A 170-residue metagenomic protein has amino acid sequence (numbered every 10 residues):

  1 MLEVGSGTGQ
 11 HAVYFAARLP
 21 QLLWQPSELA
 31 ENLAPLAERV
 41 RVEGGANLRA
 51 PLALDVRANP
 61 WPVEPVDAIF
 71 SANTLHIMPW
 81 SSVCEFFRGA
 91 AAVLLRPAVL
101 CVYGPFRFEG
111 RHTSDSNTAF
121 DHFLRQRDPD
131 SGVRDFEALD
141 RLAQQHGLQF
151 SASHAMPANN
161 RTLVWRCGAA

Functional and structural regions predicted by a protein language model:
L2, Q10-N59: Class I SAM-dependent methyltransferase SAM/SAH-binding core
G7: Conserved glycine-rich SAM-binding loop
W61-I69: A short acidic, Gly/Pro-enriched loop at the edge of an enzyme's catalytic core that lines a small-molecule cofactor
A72-H76: Short catalytic micro-motifs in class I SAM-dependent methyltransferases
M78-A90: A short, conserved alpha-helix within the catalytic core of class I
P97-E109: Conserved beta-strand signature within the Rossmann-like core of class I S-adenosyl-L-methionine
T113-E137: Conserved Class I S-adenosyl-L-methionine
L148-A170: Core SAM-dependent methyltransferase catalytic element
